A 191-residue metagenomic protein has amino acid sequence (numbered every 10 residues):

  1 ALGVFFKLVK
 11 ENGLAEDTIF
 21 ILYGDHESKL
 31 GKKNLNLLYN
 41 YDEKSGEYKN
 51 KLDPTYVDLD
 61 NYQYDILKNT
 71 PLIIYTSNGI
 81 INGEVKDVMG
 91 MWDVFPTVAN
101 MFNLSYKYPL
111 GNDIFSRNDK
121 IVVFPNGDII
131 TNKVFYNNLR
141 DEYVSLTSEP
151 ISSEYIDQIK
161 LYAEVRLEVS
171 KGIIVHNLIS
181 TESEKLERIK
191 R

Functional and structural regions predicted by a protein language model:
A1-R191: Solvent-exposed soluble domains appended to multi-pass membrane proteins
